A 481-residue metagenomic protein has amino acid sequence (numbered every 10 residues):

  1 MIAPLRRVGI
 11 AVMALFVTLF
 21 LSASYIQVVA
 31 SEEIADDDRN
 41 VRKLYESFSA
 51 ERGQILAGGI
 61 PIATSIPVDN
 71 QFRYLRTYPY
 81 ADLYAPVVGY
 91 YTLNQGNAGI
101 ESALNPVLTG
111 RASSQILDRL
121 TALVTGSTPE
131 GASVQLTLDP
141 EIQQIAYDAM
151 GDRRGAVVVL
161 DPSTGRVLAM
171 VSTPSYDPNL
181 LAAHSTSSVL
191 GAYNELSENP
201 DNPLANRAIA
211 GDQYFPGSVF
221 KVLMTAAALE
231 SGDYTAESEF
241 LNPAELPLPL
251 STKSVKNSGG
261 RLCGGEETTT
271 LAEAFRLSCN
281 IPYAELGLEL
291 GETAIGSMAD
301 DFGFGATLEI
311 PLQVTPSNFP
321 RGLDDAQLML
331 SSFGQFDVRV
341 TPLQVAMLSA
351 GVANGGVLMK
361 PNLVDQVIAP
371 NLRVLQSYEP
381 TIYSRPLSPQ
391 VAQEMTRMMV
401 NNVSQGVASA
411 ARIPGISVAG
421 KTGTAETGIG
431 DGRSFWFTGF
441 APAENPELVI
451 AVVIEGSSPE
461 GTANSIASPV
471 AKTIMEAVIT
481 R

Functional and structural regions predicted by a protein language model:
M1-L190, R207-A208, Q213-S218, T293-D300 (+3 more regions): Periplasmic/cell-envelope proteins involved in peptidoglycan metabolism and beta-lactam response
L168-S218, L223-G456, A463: Beta-lactam-recognizing serine transpeptidase/beta-lactamase-like catalytic domain environment
